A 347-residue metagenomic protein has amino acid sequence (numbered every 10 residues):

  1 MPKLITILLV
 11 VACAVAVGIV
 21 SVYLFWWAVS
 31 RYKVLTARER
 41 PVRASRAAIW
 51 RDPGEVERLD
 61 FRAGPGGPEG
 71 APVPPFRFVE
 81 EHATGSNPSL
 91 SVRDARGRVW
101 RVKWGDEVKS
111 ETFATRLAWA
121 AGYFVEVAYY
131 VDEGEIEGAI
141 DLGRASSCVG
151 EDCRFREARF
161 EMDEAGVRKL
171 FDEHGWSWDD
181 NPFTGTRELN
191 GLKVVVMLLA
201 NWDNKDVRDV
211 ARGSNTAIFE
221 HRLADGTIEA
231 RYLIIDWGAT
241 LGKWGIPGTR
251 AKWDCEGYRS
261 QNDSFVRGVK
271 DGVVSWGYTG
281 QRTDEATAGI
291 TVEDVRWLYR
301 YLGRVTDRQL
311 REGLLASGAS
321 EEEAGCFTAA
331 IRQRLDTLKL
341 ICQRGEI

Functional and structural regions predicted by a protein language model:
P2, A71-T84, F265-V269, Y301: Short linear motifs in intrinsically disordered
P2-F78, D94, D307-I347: Regulatory N- and C-terminal appendages and interdomain linkers associated with kinase/kinase-like NTP transferase
G66-G175: Conserved ATP-binding subdomain of kinase catalytic cores across diverse folds
T84, D106-S110, F183-N190, A286-I290 (+3 more regions): Extracytoplasmic/periplasmic, Sec-exported soluble proteins
S89, E111, T115, L192-V195 (+3 more regions): Extracytoplasmic/secreted envelope proteins and their assembly/folding machinery, especially bacterial periplasmic
V108-E111, R116, F171-G248: Conserved kinase catalytic-core segment
W119, A200, L315: Short polybasic/polar patches that bind polyanions
H221-I347: C-terminal catalytic region of ATP-dependent kinase domains
